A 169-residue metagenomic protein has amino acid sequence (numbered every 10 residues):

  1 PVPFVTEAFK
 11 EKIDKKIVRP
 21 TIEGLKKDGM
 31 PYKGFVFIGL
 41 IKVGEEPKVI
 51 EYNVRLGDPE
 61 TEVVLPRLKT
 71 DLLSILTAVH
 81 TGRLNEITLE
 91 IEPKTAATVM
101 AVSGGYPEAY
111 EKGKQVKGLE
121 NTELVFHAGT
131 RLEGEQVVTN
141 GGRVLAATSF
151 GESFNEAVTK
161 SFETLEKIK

Functional and structural regions predicted by a protein language model:
P1-E60: Internal nucleotide-binding/catalytic subdomain
P3-K15, P59-A78, K114-F126: Gly/Ser/Thr-rich active-site loops/lids in small-molecule metabolic enzymes that frequently grip phosphoryl groups
E11, K16, G39-G44, P59 (+6 more regions): Residue-level detector of solvent-exposed, low-hydrophobicity positions
P20-D28, V43, R67, D71 (+4 more regions): Change "in soluble alpha/beta enzymes" to "in soluble alpha/beta proteins
N53-V64, G105-P107, R131-E133: Glycine-rich phosphate/pyrophosphate-binding beta-alpha loops
A78-K169: Peripheral (often C-terminal) accessory segments that flank ATP-dependent C-N-forming ligase machineries
